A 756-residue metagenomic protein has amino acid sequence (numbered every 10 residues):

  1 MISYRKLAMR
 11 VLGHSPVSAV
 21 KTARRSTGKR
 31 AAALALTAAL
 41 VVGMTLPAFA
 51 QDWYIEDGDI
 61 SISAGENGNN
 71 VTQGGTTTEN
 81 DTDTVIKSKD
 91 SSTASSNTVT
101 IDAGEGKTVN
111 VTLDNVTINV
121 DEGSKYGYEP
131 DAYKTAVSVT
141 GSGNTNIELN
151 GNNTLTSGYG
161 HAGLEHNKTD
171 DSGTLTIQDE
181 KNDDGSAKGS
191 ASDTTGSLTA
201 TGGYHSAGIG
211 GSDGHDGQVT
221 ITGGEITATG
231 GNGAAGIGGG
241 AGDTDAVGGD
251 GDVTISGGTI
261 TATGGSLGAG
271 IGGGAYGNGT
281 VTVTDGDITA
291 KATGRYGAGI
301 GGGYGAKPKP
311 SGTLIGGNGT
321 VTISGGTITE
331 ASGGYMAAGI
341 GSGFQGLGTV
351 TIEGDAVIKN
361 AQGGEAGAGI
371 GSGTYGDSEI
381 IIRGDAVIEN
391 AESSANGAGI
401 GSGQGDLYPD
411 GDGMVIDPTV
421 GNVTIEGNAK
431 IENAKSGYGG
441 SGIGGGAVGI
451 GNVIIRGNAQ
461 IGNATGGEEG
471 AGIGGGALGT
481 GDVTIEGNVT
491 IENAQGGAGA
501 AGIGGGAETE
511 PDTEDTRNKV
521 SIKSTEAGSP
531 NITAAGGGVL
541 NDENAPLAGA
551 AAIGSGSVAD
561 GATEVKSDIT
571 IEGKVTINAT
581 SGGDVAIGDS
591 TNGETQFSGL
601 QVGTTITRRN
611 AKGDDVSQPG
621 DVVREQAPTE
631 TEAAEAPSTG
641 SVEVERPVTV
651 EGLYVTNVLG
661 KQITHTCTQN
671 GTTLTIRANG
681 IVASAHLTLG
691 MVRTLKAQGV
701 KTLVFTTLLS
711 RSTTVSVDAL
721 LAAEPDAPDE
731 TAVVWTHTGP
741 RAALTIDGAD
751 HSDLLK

Functional and structural regions predicted by a protein language model:
I2-S3, M9, P16, R30-L36 (+2 more regions): A composition-driven surface/loop motif
S15-T27: Short, Lys/Arg-rich N-terminal segment immediately upstream of the first membrane anchor
S26, R30, G660: Residue-level detector of functional hotspots within protein domains
V85-K87, T108-D114, N119-D121, Y128-Y133 (+4 more regions): Long, contiguous ectodomains of secretory-pathway proteins
